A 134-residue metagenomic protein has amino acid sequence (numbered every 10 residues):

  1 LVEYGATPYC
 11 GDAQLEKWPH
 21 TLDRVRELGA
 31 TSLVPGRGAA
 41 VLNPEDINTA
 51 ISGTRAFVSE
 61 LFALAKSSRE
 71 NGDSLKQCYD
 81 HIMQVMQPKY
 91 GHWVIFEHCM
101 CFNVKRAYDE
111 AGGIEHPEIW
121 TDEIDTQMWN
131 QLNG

Functional and structural regions predicted by a protein language model:
L1-D23: Catalytic core of the metallo-beta-lactamase
L1-E3, A39-V41, V85-M86: Solvent-exposed loop/turn segments at secondary-structure junctions within structured extracellular/periplasmic domains
G5-P8, P35, G91: Proline-rich low-complexity regions
A6-C10, S67, Y108: Short, well-ordered beta-strand elements within core beta-sheets of diverse protein domains
Y9, T49-G53, I95: Alpha-helix capping and helix-loop boundary segments enriched in small/acidic/polar residues
G11, L42-A50, I119-D125, N130: General structural signal for secondary-structure boundaries
E16-Q77, H81: Divalent-metal (often Zn2+) His-rich catalytic cores of metallo-beta-lactamase-fold enzymes
E70-G134: C-terminal regulatory/interaction regions
